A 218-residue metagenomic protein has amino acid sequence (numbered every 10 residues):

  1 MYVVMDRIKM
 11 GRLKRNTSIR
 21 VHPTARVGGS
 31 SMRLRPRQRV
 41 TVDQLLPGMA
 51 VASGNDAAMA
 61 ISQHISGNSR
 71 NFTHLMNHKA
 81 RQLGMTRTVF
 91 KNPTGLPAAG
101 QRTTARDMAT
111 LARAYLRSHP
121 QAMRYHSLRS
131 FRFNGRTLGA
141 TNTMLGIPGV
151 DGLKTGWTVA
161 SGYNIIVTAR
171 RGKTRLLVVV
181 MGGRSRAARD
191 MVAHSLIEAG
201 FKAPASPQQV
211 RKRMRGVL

Functional and structural regions predicted by a protein language model:
M1-R106, L116: Active-site-adjacent loops and short helices of periplasmic peptidoglycan-processing enzymes
T86-V89, P97-L218: Domain-terminus/edge residues, biased toward the C-terminal soluble/receptor-binding domains of extracytoplasmic
